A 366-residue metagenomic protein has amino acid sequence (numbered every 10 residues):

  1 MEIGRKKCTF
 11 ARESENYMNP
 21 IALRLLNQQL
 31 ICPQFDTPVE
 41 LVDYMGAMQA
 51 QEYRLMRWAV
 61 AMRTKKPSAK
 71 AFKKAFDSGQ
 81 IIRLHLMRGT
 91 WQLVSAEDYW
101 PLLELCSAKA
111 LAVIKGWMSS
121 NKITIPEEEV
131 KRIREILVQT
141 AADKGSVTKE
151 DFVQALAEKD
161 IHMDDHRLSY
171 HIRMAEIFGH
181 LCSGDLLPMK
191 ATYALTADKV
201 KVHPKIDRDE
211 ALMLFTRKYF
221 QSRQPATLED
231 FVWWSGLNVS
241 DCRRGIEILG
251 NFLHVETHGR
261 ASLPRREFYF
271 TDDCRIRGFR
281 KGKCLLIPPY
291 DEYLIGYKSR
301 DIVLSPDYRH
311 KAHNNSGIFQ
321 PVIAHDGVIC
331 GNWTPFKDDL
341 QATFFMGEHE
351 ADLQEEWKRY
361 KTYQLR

Functional and structural regions predicted by a protein language model:
M1-E15, N251-E267, C274: Intrinsic disorder/low-complexity segments
T9, E15-V147, Q154-H162, P306: Phosphate-backbone binding and catalysis cores of DNA-processing enzymes
A75, T148-A157, A175, L228-V232 (+1 more regions): A short acidic, leucine-rich amphipathic alpha-helix
G79-H85, I177-L186, G250-E256, G331: A short, conserved structural fragment
L93-Y99, L187-I206, P264-R277: Short, cationic-aromatic polyanion-contact patches
D165-C242: Loop-centered beta-sheet repeat module
F252-V255, P264-P306: Non-catalytic regulatory appendages
P306, A312-R366: Glycine-rich, small/acidic residue-mixed loop/short-helix segments
